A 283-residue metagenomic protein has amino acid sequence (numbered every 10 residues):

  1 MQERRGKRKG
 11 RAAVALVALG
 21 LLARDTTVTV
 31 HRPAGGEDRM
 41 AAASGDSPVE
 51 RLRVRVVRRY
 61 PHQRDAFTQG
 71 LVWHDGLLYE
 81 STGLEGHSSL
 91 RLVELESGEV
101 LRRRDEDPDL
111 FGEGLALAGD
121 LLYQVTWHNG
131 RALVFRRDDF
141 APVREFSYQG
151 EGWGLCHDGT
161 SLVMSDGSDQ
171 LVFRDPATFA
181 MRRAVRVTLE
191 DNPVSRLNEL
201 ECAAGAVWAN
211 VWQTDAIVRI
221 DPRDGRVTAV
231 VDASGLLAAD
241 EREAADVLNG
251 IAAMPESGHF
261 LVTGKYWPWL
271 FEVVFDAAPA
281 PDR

Functional and structural regions predicted by a protein language model:
G45-R64, G98-E99: A short helix->beta-strand "capping" segment at the edge of beta-propeller domains
V57-S89, D105, D109-A116: Beta-strand-rich domains and repeat architectures in extracellular enzymes and scaffolds, especially beta-propellers
R59-R64, R104-P108, E145-Q149, R186-N192 (+2 more regions): Surface loop/turn motifs at the tips and blade-to-blade linkers of beta-strand repeat domains
T68, L197, A244-A252: Signature of short aromatic-glycine-proline-rich micro-motifs recurring in repeat-based ectodomains
D75-G76, G119-D120, G159-T160, A204-G205 (+1 more regions): Short coil/turn segments that connect the beta-strands within blades of beta-propeller domains
Y79-E85, L122-N129, M164-S168, A209-Q213 (+1 more regions): Conserved beta-strand positions in repeat-built beta-propeller and related beta-rich domains
E94-S97, R136-F140, P176-T178, P222-G225 (+1 more regions): Short loop/turn segments that connect beta-strands within beta-propeller blades
